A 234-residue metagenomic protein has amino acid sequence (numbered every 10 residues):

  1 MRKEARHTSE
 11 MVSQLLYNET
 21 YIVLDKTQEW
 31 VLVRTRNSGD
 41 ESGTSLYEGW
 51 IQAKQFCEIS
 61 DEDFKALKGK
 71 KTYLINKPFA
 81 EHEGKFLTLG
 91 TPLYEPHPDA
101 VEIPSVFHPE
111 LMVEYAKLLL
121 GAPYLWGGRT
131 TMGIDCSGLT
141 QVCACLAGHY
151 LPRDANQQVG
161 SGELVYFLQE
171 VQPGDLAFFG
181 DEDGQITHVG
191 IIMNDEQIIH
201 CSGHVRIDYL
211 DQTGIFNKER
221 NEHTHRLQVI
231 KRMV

Functional and structural regions predicted by a protein language model:
M1-R2, D63-N76, V142-Q158, M193: Short, basic/aromatic beta-hairpin or loop at an interaction surface
R6, S13, E19-T20, E29 (+1 more regions): Boundary regions of SH3-family modules and the immediately adjacent low-complexity/disordered segments in eukaryotic
V33-T35, H188-M193: Short beta-strand-centered aromatic/proline hotspots
P123-P173: Catalytic cysteine-centered active-site loop
G128-R129, G180-H188, C201-I207: Active-site loop architecture of trypsin-fold serine endopeptidases
V165, M193-V234: Aromatic- and glycine-rich peptidoglycan recognition patches
E170-G184: Hydrophobic/aromatic-rich core segments of domains that either
